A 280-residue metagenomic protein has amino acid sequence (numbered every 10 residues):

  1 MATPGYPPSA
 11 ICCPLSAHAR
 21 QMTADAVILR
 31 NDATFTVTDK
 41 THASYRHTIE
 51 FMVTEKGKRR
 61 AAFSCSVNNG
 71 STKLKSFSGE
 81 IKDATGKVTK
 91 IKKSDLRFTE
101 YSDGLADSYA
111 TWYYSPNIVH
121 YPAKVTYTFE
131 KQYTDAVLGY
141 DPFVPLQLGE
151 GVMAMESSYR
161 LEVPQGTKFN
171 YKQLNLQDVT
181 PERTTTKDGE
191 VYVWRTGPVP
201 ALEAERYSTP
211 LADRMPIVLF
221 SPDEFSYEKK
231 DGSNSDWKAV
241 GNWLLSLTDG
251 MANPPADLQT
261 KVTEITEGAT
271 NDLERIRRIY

Functional and structural regions predicted by a protein language model:
M1-A154, S158, A256: Lumenal/extracellular ectodomains and adaptor appendage modules of the eukaryotic vesicle/secretory system
A2-P4, P8, Q132-F143, G149-Y280: Secretory-pathway-linked proteins and extracytosolic
